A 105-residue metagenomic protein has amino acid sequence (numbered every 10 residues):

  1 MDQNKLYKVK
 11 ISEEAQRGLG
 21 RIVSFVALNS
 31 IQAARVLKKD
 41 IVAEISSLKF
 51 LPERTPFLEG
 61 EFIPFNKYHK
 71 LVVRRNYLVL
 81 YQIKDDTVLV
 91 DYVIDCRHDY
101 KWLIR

Functional and structural regions predicted by a protein language model:
M1-D40: Arg/Lys-rich, positively charged N-terminal/basic patches that mediate binding to nucleic acids
V26, A33, P52-E59, K101: Secondary-structure transition/capping residues
N29, V36-K39, P56-E59, F65-Y68 (+1 more regions): Solvent-exposed interaction patches of small proteins and small membrane subunits
I31, S46, F50-R54, N76 (+1 more regions): Generic structural signal for secondary-structure transition and capping sites
V42-E44: Amphipathic, hydrophobic secondary-structure cores in small proteins
E53-D85: Basic/aromatic recognition patch in beta-strand/loop cores that engages polyanionic ligands
V73-L78, Q82-R105: Enriched for short, Lys/Arg-rich terminal
